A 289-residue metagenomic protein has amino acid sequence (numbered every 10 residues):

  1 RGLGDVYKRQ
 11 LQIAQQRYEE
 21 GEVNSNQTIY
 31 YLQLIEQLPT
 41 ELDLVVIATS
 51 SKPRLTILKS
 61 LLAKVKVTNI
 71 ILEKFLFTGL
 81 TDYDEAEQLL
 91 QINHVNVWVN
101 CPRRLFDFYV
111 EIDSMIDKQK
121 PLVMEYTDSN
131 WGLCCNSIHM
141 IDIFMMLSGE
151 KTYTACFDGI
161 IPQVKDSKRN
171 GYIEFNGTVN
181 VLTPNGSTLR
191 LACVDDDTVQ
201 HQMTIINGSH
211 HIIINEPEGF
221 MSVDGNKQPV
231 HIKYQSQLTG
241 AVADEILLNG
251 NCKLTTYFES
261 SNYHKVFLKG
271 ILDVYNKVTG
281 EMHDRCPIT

Functional and structural regions predicted by a protein language model:
G2-Y7: Short, small-residue-biased leader/transition segments that mark boundaries at the very start of proteins
A14-Q15: Conserved SAM-binding loop
Y18-E20, L44-T49, E245-T289: C-terminal helix-rich "cap/oligomerization" subdomain common to oxidoreductases
Q27-E41: Short acidic low-complexity segments
Q37-I57: Rossmann-like NAD(P)-binding element
L44, L55-P102: Beta-strand-loop-alpha-helix segment that lines the small-molecule cofactor/substrate pocket of alpha/beta enzymes
M124-T198, F258-S261: Rossmann-like dinucleotide-binding domain that binds NAD(P)(H)
R169-E174, L182-I246, G250-F258: NAD(P)-dinucleotide binding in Rossmann-like oxidoreductases
